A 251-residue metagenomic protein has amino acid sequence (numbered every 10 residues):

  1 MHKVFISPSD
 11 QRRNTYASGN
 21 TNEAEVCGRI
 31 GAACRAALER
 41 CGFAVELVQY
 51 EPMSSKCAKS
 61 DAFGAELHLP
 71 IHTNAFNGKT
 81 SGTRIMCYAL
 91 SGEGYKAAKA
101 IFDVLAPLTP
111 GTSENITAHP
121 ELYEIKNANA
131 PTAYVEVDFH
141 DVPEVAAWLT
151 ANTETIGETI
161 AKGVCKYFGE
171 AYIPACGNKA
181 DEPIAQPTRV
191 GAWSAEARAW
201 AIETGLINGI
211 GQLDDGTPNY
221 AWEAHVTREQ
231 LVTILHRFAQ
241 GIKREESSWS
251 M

Functional and structural regions predicted by a protein language model:
H2-F5, Q11-T15, T21-K179: Active-site-proximal helix/loop segments of hydrolytic enzymes
K179-M251: Short, solvent-exposed alpha-helical surface patches in non-cytosolic proteins
